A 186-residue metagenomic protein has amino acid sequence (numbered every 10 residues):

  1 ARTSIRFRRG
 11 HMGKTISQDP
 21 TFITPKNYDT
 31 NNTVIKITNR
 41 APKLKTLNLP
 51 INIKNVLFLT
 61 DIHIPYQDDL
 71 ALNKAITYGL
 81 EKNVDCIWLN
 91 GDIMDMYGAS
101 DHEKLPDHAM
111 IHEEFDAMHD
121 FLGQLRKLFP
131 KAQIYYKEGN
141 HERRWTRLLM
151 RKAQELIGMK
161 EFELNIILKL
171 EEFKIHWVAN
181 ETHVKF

Functional and structural regions predicted by a protein language model:
A1-F58: Acidic, histidine-bearing metal-coordination/catalytic regions of metal-dependent phosphoesterases
F7, F22, L125, A153 (+1 more regions): Extended hydrophobic/Leu-rich segments
G13-I16, T146-R147, K185-F186: Short, solvent-exposed polar/charged micro-motifs at secondary-structure junctions
N39-A41, D69-L70, I175: Short gly/ser/thr-rich secondary-structure transition/capping motifs
T46-I51, M96, Q154-E155, N180-E181: A broad, low-specificity signal for short, low-complexity segments enriched in glycine/proline and polar/charged
N55, Q133, K174-H176: Conserved beta-strand segments of alpha/beta enzyme cores
L59, I64-E171: Core catalytic region of metal-dependent phosphoesterases/phosphodiesterases, especially metallo-beta-lactamase-like
I167-K185: Short acidic low-complexity segments
